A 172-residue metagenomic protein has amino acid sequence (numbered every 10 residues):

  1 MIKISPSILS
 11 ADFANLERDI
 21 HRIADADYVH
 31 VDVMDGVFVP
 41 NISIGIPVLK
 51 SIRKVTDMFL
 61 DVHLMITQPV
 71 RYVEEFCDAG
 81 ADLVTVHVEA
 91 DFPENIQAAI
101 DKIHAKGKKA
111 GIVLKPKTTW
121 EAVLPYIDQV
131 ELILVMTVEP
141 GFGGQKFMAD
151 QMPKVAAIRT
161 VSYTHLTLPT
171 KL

Functional and structural regions predicted by a protein language model:
M1-A79, L83-T85, D91-P93, A110 (+2 more regions): Conserved N-terminal beta1-alpha1 strand-loop-helix module at the mouth
H87, M136: Conserved residues at the C-terminal ends of beta-strands
H104: Anion (oxyanion) recognition and catalysis
V138, G144-Q145: Strongly charged, low-complexity linkers/loops
T160-S162: Acidic, proline/serine/threonine- and glycine-rich low-complexity intrinsically disordered segments
H165-L172: Single conserved hydrophobic/aromatic residue that forms the stacking wall/gate of nucleotide- or nucleobase-binding
